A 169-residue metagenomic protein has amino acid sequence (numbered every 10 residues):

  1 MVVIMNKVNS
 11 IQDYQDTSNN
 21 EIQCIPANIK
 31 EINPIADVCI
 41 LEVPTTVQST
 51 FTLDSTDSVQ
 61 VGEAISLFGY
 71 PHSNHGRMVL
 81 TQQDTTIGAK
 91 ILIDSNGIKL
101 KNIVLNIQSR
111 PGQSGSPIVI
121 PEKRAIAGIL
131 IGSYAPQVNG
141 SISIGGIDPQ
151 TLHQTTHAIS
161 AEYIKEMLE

Functional and structural regions predicted by a protein language model:
M1, I126, L130-E169: C-terminal cap/linker of serine protease catalytic domains
M1-K30: Catalytic-histidine neighborhood of serine endopeptidases, predominantly the chymotrypsin-like S1/PA family
T17-N20, S95-K99, K123-A125, V138-D148: Short, solvent-exposed loop/turn segments that connect beta-strands within catalytic domains and beta-strand-rich
C24, A36-V38, Q82, L100: Extracytoplasmic
D37-V43, L105: A generic structural motif
E42-T50: Short, structured beta-strand/loop micro-motifs enriched in basic residues and often containing a Trp
F51-V104, Q108-S114, L130-I142: Flexible, gly/ser-rich surface segments that form the specificity/activation loops bordering the active-site cleft
G115-I120: A short, hydrophobic, proline-anchored segment that marks a local hinge/packing element in signaling and regulatory
